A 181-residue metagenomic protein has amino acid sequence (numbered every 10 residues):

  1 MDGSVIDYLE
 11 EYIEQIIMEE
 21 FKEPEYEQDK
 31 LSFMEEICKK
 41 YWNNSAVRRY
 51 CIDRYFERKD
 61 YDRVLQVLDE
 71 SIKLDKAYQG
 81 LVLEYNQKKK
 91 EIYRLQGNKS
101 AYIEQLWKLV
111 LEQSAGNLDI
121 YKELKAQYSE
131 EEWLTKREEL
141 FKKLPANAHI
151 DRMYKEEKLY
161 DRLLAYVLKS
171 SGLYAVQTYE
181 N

Functional and structural regions predicted by a protein language model:
M1-N181: Eukaryote-biased, non-catalytic alpha-solenoid scaffold regions
